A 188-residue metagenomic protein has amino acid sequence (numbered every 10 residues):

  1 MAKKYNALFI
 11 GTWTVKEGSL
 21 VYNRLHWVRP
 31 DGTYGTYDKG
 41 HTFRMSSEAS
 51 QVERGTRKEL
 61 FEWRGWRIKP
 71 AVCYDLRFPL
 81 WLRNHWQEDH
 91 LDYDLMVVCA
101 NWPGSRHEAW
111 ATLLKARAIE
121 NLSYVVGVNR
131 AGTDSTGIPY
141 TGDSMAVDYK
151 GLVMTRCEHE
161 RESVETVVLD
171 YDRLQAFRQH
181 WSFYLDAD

Functional and structural regions predicted by a protein language model:
M1-I10, L76-V164: CN hydrolase (nitrilase-like) catalytic-core segments centered on the catalytic cysteine and neighboring Lys/Glu
G11-W13, R24-W27, E59, S144-A146 (+1 more regions): Short beta-strand scaffold segments in enzyme catalytic cores
K16-D94, S105-T112, Q179-L185: Active-site catalytic loop in hydrolytic enzyme cores
G32-G35, L152-M154, L174-Q175: Short helix-loop capping/hinge motifs at secondary-structure junctions, enriched in acidic/polar residues
Y37, F61, V128, C157 (+1 more regions): Hydrophobic residues at beta-strand termini and immediately following loops that shape nucleotide-binding pockets
K39, W63, Y149, H159 (+1 more regions): Active-site donor-binding loop signature of nucleotide-sugar glycosyltransferases
T166-D188: Short, basic/aromatic-enriched C-terminal tail that caps enzymatic domains
